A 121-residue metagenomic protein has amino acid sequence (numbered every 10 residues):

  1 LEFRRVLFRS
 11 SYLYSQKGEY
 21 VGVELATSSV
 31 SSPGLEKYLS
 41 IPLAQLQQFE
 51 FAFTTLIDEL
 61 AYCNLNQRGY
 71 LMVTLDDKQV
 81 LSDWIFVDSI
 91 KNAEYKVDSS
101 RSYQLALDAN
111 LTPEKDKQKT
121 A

Functional and structural regions predicted by a protein language model:
L1: Long C-terminal interaction/binding lobes of large macromolecular proteins
R4-A121: Long, structured stretches of catalytic cores involved in phosphate-ester chemistry, encompassing
